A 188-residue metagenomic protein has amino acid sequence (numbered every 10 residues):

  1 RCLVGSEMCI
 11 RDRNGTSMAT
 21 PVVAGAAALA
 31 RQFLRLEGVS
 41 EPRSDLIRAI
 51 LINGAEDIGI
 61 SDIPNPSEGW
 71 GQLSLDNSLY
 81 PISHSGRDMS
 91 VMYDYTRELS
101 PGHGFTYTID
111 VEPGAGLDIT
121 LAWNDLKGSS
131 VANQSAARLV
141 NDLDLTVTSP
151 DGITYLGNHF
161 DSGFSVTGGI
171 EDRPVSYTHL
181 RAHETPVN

Functional and structural regions predicted by a protein language model:
R1-I10, H179-A182, P186-N188: Single conserved hydrophobic/aromatic residue that forms the stacking wall/gate of nucleotide- or nucleobase-binding
L3, R13, S67-G69: Short glycine/serine/threonine-biased micro-segments
S6-E7, R11-S61: Hydrolase catalytic cores
E7, D142-D144: Conserved beta-strand and immediately adjacent loop positions that scaffold enzyme active sites
R11-T16, P64, T146-R181: Noncatalytic accessory or regulatory domains flanking protease catalytic cores in secreted, cell-surface, and selected
E56-G59, N124-L126, G152: Acidic glycine-/aspartate-rich tracts in secreted/extracellular proteins
P64-N141, S149: Secreted peptidase-domain scaffold signal
